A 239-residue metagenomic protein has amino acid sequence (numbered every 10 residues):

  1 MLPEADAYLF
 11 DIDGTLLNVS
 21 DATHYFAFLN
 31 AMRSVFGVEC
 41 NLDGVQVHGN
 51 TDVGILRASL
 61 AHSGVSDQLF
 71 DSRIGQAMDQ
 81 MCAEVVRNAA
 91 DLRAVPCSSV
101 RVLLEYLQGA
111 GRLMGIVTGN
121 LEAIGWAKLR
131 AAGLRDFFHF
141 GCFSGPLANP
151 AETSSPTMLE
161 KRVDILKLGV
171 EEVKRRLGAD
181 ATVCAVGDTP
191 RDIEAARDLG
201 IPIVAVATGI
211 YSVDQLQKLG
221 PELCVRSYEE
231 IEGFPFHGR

Functional and structural regions predicted by a protein language model:
M1-H48, G54-R57: Active-site neighborhood of HAD-like aspartate-dependent phosphohydrolases
E4, L9, V86-I116, E122 (+1 more regions): Short, acidic loop-to-helix structural element flanking the phosphoryl-transfer center in phosphate-processing enzymes
A7, C82-A83, G209: Membrane-embedded alpha-helical bundles of multi-pass transporters/translocases, especially carrier/permease families
Y25-L29, D52-V53, R57, M78-C82 (+4 more regions): An amphipathic alpha-helix signature
G54-Q68, G169-E172: Helix-loop "lid/cap" segments that line or gate small-molecule binding pockets
D91-V95, L121-C184, P190-L199: Substrate-recognition "cap/lid" segment bordering the active-site pocket of phosphatases
G133-F143, Q215-P235: Structural recognition of alpha->loop->beta junctions
A185-V225: Acidic, Mg2+-coordinating phosphoryl-transfer loop and its flanking beta/alpha structural elements, shared across
